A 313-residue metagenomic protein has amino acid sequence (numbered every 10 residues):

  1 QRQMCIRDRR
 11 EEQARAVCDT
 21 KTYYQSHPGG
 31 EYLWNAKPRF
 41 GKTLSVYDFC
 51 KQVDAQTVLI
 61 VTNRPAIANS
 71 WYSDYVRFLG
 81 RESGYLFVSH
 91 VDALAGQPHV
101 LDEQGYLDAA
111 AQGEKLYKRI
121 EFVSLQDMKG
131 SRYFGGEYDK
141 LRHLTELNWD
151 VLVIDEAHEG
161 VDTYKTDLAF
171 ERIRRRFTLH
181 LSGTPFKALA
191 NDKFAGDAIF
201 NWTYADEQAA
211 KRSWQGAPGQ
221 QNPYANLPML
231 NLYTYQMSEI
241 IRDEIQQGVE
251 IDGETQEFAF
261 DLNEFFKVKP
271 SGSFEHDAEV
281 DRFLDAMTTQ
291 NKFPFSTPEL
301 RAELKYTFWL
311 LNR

Functional and structural regions predicted by a protein language model:
Q1-I6: Short, small-residue-biased leader/transition segments that mark boundaries at the very start of proteins
R7-P28: N-terminal pre-P-loop "Q-motif" helix
D8, A190-L311: Interdomain helical connector at the RecA1-RecA2 junction of SF1/SF2 helicase-like NTPases
H27-F49: Walker A/P-loop
S45, D54-L79, D127, L311-R313: Conserved Walker A/P-loop ATP-binding site and its immediately adjacent core in helicase/helicase-like ATPase domains
A66-V100: Conserved helix-turn-beta segment of the N-terminal RecA-like "Helicase ATP-binding" lobe in SF1/SF2 helicases
L107-I120, Q126-L147: Conserved helix/coil segment N-terminal to the catalytic DExD/H
Q126-D127, L141-H180, T184-P185: SF2 helicase catalytic motif II
